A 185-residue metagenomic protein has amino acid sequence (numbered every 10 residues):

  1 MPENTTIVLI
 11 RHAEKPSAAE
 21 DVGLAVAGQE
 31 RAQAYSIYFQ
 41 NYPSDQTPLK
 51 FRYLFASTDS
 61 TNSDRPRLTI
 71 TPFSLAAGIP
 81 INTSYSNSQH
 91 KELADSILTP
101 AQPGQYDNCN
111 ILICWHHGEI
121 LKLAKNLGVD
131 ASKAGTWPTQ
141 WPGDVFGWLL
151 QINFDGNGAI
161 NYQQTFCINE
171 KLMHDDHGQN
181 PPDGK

Functional and structural regions predicted by a protein language model:
P2-N108, E119-K185: Active-site-proximal alpha-helix that buttresses catalytic centers in soluble enzyme cores
N110-L112: C-terminal functional segments of enzyme domains
C114-H116: Short beta-strand segments
